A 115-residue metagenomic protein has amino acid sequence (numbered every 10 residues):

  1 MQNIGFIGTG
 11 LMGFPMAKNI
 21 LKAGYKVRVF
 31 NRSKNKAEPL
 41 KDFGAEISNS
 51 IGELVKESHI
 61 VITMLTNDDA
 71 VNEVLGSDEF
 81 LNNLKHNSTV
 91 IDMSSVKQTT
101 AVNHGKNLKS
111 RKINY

Functional and structural regions predicted by a protein language model:
M1-T63, N83, N87-S88, M93-S94: NAD(P)+-binding Rossmann beta1-loop-alpha1 motif at the extreme N-terminus of oxidoreductases
I51-T63, N67-N114: Rossmann-fold NAD(P) dinucleotide-binding segment
